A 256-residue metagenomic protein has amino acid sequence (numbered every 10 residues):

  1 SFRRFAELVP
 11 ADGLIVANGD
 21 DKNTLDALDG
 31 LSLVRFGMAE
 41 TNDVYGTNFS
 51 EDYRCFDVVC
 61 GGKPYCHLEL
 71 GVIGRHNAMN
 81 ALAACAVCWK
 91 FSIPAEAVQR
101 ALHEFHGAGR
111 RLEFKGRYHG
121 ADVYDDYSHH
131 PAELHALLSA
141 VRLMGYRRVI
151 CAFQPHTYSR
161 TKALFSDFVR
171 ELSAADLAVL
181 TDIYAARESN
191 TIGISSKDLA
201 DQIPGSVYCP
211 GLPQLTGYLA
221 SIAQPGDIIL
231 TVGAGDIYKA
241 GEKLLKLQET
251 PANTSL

Functional and structural regions predicted by a protein language model:
S1-V123, Y146, K197-D201: Acidic, Mg2+-coordinating active-site environments of NTP-dependent enzymes
L14, L177, I228: Short glycine-centered segments of the SAM/dcSAM-binding site in methyltransferase folds
A17, R35, C151-F153, L180 (+1 more regions): Structural beta-sheet core signal
A108-R110, A132, L138-P204: Active-site beta-alpha connecting loops in nucleotide-dependent enzymes
V123-H129: Switch II (G3) loop of P-loop NTPases
L180-I183, T250-L256: Short, flexible loop segments at boundaries between secondary-structure elements
V207-G211: Short acidic-hydrophobic, aromatic-tinged amphipathic segments that line or gate anion-handling sites
Q214-L247: A glycine-rich beta-strand to alpha-helix segment that forms a phosphate/ribose-binding loop at ligand/cofactor sites
